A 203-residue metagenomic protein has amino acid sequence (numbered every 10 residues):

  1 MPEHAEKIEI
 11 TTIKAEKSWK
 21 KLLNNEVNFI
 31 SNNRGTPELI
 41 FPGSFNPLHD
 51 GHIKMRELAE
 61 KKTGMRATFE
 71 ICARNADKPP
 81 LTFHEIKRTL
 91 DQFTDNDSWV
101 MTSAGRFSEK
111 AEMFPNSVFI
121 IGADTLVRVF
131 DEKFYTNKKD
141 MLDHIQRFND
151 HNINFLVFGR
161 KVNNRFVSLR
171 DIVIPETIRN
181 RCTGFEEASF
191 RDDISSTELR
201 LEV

Functional and structural regions predicted by a protein language model:
M1-V203: Nucleotidyltransferase catalytic core that binds NTPs
